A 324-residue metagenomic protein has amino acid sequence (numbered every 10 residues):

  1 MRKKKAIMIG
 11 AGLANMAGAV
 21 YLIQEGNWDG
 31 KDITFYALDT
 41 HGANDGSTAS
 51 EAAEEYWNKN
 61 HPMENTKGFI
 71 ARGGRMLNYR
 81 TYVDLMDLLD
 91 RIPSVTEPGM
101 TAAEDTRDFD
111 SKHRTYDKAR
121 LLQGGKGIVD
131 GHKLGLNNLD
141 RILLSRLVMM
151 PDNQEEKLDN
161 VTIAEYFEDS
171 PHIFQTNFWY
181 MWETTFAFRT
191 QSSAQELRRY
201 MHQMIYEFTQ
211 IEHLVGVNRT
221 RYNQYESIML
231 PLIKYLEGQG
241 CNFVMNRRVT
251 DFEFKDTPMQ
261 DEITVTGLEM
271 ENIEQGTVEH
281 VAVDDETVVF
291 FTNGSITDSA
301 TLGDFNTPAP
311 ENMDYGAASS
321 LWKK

Functional and structural regions predicted by a protein language model:
R2-T34: N-terminal Rossmann-like FAD-binding beta1-loop-alpha1 element of flavoenzymes
A14, H41, I296: Conserved Rossmann-like nucleotide-cofactor binding loop
I23-H61: Glycine-rich FAD pyrophosphate-binding loop
W57-D105: Conserved FAD-binding subdomain of flavin-dependent enzymes
M76-D84, I211-E237, F243-N246: Short beta-strand to alpha-helix junction loop
V95-Y206: Rossmann-like flavin
M245-E274: A conserved short coil-to-beta-strand element within the FAD-binding core of flavoproteins
E271-K324: Glycine-rich loop(s) and the adjacent beta-strand/alpha-helix scaffold that form part
